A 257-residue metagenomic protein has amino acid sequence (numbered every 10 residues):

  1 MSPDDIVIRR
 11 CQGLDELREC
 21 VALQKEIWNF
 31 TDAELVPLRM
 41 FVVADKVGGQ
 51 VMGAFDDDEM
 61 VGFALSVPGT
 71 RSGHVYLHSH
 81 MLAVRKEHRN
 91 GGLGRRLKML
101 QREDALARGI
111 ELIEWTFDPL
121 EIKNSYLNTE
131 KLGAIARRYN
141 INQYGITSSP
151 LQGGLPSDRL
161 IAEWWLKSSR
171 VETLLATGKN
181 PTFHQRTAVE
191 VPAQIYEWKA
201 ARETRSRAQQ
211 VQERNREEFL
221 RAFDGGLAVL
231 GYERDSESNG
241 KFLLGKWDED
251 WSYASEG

Functional and structural regions predicted by a protein language model:
M1-S2, G13-E26, V171-T187, F219 (+1 more regions): A short, well-structured alpha-helix characteristic of acyl/acetyltransferase catalytic modules
I6-V84, L230-S238, W247: A conserved beta-strand-loop-helix scaffold within acyl/acetyltransferase catalytic domains
G69-S79, R89, E111, H184-A188: A conserved beta-turn-beta hairpin within the catalytic core of GNAT-like acetyltransferases that forms part
V84, N90-A105, N124, R214: Conserved acetyl-CoA-binding loop-helix of GNAT-fold acetyltransferases
A105-D118: Conserved GNAT acetyl-CoA-binding A-motif
T116, Y126, G133-P150, G231-R234: Conserved catalytic-core motifs of GNAT/GCN5-like acyltransferases
N142-L175, L244-E256: C-terminal "cap" of GNAT-fold acetyltransferases
D158-E213: A conserved mid-domain beta-alpha-beta active-site/ligand-binding segment of alpha/beta enzyme cores
